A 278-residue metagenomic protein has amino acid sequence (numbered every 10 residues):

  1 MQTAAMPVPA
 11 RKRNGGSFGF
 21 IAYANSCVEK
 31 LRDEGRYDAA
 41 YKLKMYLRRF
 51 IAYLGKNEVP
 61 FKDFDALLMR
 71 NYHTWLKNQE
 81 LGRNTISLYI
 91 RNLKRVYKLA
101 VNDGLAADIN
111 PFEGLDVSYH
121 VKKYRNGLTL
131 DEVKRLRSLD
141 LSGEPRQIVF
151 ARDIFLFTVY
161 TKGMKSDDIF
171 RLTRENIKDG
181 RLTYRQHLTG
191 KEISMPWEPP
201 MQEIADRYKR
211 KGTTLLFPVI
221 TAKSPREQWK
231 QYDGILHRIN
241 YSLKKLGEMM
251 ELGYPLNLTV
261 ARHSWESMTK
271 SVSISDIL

Functional and structural regions predicted by a protein language model:
A4-E80: Basic/aromatic-enriched alpha-helical hairpins
R49, N78-P111, K162-M164: N-terminal DNA-binding recognition helix of tyrosine site-specific recombinases/integrases
F64-A66, L99-V121, P218: Short, charged hinge/linker segments at domain and secondary-structure junctions
A106, H120-S138, G190-E198, T213-T214: DNA breakage-rejoining catalytic core of tyrosine-based enzymes
E113-S166, D179: Basic, Lys/Arg- and aromatic-enriched nucleic-acid-binding interface segment
G114, R171-R207: Conserved tyrosine-mediated DNA breakage-rejoining catalytic core shared by Y-recombinases
G143-R146, N240-L278: Short, basic (Lys/Arg/His-rich) helix/loop patches that form interaction surfaces in the mid-to-C-terminal regions
E198-G253: Active-site/catalytic core of tyrosine-dependent DNA strand-transfer enzymes
